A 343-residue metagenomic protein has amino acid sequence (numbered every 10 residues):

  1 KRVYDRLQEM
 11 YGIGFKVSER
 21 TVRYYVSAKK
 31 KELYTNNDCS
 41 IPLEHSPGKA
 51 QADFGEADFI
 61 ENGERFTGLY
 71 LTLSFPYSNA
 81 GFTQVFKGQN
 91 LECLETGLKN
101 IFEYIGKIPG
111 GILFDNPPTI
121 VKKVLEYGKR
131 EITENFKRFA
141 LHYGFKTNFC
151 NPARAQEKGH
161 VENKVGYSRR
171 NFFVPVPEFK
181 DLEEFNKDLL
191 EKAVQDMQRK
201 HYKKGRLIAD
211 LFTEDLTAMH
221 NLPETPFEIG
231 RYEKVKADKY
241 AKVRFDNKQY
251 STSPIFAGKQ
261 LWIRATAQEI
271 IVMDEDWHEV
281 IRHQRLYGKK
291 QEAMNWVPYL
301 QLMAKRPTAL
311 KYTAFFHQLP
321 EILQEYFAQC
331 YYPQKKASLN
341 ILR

Functional and structural regions predicted by a protein language model:
E9-I13, R20, Y24-G81, Q89-T96 (+2 more regions): Mobile-element integrase/transposase regions, centering on the N-terminal DNA-binding/Zn-coordinating module
Q84-G111, I132, Y287-Q291: Active-site beta-loop-alpha junctions of metal-dependent nucleic acid enzymes, especially the RNase H-like/DDE
I108-G128: Acidic/histidine-rich, metal-coordinating catalytic segments
F114-D115, E126-Y127, T147-R169, F185 (+1 more regions): RNase H-like two-metal-ion nuclease catalytic core shared by retroviral integrases and related mobile-element nucleases
K137, L141-K158, P177-F179: RNase H-like polynucleotidyl transferase catalytic core
V165-R264: Active-site-proximal acidic segments at structured loop/helix or strand boundaries that coordinate catalytic metals
I270, D274-R343: Protein C-terminal end segments and domain termini
